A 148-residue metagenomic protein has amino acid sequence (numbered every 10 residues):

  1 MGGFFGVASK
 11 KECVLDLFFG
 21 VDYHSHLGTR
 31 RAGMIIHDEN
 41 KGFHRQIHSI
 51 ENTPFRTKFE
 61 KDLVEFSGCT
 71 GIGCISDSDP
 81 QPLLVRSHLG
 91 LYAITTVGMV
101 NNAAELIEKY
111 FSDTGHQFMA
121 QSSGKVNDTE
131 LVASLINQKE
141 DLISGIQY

Functional and structural regions predicted by a protein language model:
M1-Y148: Conserved short alpha-helical segments that host acidic/polar catalytic motifs at enzyme active sites
